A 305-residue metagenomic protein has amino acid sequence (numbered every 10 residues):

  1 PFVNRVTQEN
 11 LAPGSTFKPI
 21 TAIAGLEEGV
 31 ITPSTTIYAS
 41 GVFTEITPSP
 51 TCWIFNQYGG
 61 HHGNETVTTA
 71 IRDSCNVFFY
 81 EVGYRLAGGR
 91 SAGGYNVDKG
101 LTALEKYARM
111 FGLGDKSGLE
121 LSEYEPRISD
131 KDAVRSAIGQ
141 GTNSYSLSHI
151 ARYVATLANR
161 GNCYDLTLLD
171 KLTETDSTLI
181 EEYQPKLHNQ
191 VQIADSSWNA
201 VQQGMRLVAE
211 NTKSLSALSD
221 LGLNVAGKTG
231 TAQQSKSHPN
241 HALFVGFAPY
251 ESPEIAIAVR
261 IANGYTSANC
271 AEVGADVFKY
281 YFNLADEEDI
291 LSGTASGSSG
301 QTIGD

Functional and structural regions predicted by a protein language model:
P1-S15, I20-A262, T302-D305: Beta-lactam-recognizing serine transpeptidase/beta-lactamase-like catalytic domain environment
G59, F79, L223, T266 (+2 more regions): Low-complexity, compositionally biased segments
A103, A200, E272-D276, Y280: Long, highly charged amphipathic alpha-helices
I150, T266-A275: Short, charged, low-complexity patches
T178-K186, A275-D305: Short, gly/Ser/Thr-rich active-site loops of penicillin-recognizing serine hydrolases
E254, T266-A268, L284: Intrinsically disordered, low-complexity acidic/polar segments
